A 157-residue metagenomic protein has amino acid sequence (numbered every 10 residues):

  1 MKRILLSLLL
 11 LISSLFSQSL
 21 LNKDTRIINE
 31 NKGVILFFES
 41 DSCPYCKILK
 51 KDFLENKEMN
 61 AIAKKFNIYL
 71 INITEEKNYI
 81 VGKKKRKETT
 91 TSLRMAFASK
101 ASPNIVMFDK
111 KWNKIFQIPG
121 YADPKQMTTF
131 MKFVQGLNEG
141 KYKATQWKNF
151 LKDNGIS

Functional and structural regions predicted by a protein language model:
I4-S13: Sec-dependent N-terminal signal peptides
E30-C43: Short active-site neighborhood of thiol/selenol oxidoreductases, capturing the structured segment around
D41-I48, P103-V106: C-type cytochrome heme c attachment motif
K47-I62: Typically the conserved alpha-helix immediately C-terminal to a functionally engaged Cys/Sec in thioredoxin-like
I62-K87: Thiol-based oxidoreductase modules, predominantly thioredoxin-like and allied folds used for disulfide exchange
L93, A101-Q117: A short, hydrophobic beta-strand/beta-hairpin element that forms part of a small beta-sheet core
F97-K100, I115-P124, T128-S157: Non-globular targeting/processing and membrane-anchoring segments
